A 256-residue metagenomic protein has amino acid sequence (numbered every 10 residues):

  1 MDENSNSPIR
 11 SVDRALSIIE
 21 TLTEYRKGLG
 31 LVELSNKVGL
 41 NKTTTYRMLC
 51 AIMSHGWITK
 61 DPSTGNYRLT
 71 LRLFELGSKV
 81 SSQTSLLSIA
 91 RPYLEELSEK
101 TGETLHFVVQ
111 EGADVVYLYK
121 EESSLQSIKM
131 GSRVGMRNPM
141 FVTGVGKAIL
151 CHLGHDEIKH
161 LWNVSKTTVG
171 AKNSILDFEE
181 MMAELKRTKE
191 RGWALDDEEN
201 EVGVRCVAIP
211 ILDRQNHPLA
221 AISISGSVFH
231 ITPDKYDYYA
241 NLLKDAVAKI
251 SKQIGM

Functional and structural regions predicted by a protein language model:
M1-Q83, L87-S88, E95, K252-M256: N-terminal helix-turn-helix
P8-V12, L31, N66, T70 (+9 more regions): Short, structured helix-loop boundary elements
T64, R68-V164: Amphipathic alpha-helical effector-binding/dimerization core of metabolite-sensing transcriptional regulators
P139-T143, A220, Y238-M256: Short, solvent-exposed cationic patches
E157-W162, K166-T168, V247-M256: Cysteine/selenocysteine-centered motifs that mediate thiol-based redox chemistry or coordinate metal-sulfur cofactors
N173-A246: Extended hydrophobic
